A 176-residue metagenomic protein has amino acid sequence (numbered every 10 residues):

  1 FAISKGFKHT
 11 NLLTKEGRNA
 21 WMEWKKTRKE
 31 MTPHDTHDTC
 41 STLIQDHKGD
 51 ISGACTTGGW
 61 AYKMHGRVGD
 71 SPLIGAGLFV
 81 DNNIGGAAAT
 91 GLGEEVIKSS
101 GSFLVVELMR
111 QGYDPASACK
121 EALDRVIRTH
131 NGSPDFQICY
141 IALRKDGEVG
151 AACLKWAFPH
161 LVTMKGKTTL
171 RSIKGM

Functional and structural regions predicted by a protein language model:
F1-M176: N-terminal nucleophile
